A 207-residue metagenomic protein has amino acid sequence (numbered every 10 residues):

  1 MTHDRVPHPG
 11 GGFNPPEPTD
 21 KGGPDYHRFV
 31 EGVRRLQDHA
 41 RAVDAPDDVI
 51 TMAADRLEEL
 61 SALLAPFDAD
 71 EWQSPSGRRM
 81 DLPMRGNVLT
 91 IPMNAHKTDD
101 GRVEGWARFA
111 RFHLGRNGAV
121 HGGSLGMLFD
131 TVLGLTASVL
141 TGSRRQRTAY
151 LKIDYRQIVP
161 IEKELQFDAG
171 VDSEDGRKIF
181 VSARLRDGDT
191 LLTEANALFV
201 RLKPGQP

Functional and structural regions predicted by a protein language model:
M1-E71, V159-I161, D172-P207: HotDog/MaoC-like acyl-thioester-processing domains
I50-V120: Long amphipathic N-terminal alpha/beta scaffold segment
L89, G101-V103, A149, L165 (+2 more regions): Hydrophobic core residues within well-ordered beta-strands of beta-rich domains
T98-R102, V120-S143: Active-site helix/loop of acyl-thioester processing domains in fatty-acid/polyketide metabolism, spanning hotdog-fold
G115-A119, L165, V181: A short secondary-structure junction signal
D168-A169: OB-fold and OB-like beta-barrel modules that bind single-stranded nucleic acids
